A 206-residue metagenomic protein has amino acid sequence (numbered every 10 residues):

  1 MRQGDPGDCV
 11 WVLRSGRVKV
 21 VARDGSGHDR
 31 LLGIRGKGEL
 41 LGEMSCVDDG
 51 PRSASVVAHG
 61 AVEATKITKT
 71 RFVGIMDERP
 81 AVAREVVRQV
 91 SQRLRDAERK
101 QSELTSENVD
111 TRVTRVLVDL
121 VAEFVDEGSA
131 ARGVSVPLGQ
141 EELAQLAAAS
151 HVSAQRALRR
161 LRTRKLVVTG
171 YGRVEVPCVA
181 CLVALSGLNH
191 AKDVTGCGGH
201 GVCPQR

Functional and structural regions predicted by a protein language model:
M1, L32-G33: Local beta-strand/beta-hairpin segments that build beta-sheet-rich folds
M1-S15: Regulatory nucleotide-sensing modules
C9, R17, A61-E63, R173: Structural motif
V20-G27: Cytochrome P450 core scaffold surrounding the K-helix E-X-X-R motif and the conserved "meander" helix-loop region
G33-D96: Cyclic-nucleotide recognition modules
D77-H151: Polybasic "coupling" helices that flank or enter modular domains
L120-R206: Phosphate-/nucleic-acid-contacting segments
